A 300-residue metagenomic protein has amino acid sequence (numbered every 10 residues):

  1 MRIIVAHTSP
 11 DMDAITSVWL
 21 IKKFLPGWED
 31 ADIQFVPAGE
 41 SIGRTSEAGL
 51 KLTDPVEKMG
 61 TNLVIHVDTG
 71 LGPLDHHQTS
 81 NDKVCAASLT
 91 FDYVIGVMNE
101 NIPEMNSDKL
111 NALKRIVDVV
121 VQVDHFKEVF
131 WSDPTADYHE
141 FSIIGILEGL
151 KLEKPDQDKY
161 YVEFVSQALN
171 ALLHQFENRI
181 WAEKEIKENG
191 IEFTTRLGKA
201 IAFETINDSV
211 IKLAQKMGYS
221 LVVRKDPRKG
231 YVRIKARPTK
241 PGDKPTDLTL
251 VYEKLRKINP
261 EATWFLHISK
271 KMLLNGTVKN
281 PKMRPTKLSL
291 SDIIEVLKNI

Functional and structural regions predicted by a protein language model:
M1-I180, E185-E188, T195, A200-I300: Replace "Mg2+/Mn2+-dependent" with "divalent metal-dependent
